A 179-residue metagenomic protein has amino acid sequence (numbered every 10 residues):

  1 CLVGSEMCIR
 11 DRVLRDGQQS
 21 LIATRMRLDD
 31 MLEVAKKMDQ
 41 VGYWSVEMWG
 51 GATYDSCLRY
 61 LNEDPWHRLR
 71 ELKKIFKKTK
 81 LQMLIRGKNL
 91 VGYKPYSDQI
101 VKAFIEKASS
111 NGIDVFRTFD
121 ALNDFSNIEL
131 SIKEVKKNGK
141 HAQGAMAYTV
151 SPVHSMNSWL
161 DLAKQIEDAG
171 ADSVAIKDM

Functional and structural regions predicted by a protein language model:
C1-E6: Single conserved hydrophobic/aromatic residue that forms the stacking wall/gate of nucleotide- or nucleobase-binding
V13-R15, L84, A108: Residues forming anionic-ligand binding surfaces in small-molecule and nucleic-acid pockets of primarily soluble enzymes
R15-Q19, T24: Acidic, glycine/proline-rich low-complexity segments that act as flexible tails and inter-domain linkers
Q18, T53-D55, Q99: Conserved structural scaffold segments of CAZyme catalytic domains across common CAZy folds
M26-M48, W66-K80, L90-M179: Alpha/beta enzyme core
D29, E33, Y54-Y60: An N-cap/entry alpha-helix motif that binds or orients negatively charged groups
G51-S56, K88: Short active-site-proximal "capping" loops at secondary-structure junctions
